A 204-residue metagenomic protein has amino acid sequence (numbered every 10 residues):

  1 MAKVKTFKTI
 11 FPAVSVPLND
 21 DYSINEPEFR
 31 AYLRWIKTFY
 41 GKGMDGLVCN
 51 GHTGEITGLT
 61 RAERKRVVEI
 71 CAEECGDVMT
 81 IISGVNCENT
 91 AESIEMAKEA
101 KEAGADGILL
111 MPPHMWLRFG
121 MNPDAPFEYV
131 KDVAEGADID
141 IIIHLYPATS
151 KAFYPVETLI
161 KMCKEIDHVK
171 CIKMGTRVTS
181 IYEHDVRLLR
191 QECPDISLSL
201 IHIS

Functional and structural regions predicted by a protein language model:
K3-N19, S23-F153: Active-site beta->alpha loop and helix N-cap motifs at the rims of alpha/beta catalytic domains
I36, M162-C163: Hydrophobic C-terminal alpha-helix "anchor/cap" residues
T90-S93, T179-V186: Short, well-ordered alpha-helical microsegments
E99-A100, P126-E128, L159-M162, L189-Q191: Short, hinge-like loop/turn segments at secondary-structure boundaries
E102-G107, A137-I139, K164-V169, L188-I196: Glycine-enriched alpha-helix->loop->beta-strand junction motifs that scaffold or abut catalytic
H144, A152-M162, M174: Loop-centered beta-sheet repeat module
K170-V178, I196-S199: Catalytic beta/alpha-barrel core
I201-I203: Conserved small/polar residues in nucleotide/adenosyl-binding loops
